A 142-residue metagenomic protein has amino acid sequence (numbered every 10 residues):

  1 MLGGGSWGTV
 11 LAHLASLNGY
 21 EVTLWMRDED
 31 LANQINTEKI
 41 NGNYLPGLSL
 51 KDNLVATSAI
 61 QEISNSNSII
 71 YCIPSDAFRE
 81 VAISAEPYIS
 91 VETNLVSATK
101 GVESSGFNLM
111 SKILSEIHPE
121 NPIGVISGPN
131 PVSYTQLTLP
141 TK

Functional and structural regions predicted by a protein language model:
M1-L48, S58: NAD(P)+-binding Rossmann beta1-loop-alpha1 motif at the extreme N-terminus of oxidoreductases
L50, Q61-S64, S68-L137: Rossmann-like NAD(P)(H) cofactor-binding subdomain of soluble oxidoreductases
N53-V55: Short, conserved active-site loop motifs that form the nucleotide-linked donor/cofactor pocket
T138-K142: A short, hydrophobic C-terminal helix/tail in secreted or cell-surface proteins
